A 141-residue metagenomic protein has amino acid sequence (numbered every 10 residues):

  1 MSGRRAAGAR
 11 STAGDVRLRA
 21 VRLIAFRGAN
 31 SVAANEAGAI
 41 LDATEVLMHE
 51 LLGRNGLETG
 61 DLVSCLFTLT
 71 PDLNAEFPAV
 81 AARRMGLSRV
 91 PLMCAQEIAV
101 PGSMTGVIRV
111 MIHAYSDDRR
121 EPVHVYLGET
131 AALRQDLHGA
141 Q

Functional and structural regions predicted by a protein language model:
M1-Q141: Terminal domain-initiation and capping elements
